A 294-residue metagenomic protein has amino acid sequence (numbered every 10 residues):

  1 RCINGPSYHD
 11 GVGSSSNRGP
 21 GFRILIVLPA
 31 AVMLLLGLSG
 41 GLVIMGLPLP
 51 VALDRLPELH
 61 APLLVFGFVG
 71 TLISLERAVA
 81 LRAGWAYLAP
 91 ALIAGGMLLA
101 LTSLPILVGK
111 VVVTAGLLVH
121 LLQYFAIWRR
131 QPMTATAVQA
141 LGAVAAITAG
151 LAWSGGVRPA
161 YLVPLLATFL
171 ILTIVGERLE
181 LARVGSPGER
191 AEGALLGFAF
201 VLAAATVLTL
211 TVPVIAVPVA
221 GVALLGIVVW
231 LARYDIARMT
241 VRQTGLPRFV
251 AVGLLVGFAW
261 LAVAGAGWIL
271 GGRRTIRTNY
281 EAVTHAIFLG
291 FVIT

Functional and structural regions predicted by a protein language model:
C2-T294: Hydrophobic alpha-helical transmembrane segments of multi-pass integral membrane proteins
